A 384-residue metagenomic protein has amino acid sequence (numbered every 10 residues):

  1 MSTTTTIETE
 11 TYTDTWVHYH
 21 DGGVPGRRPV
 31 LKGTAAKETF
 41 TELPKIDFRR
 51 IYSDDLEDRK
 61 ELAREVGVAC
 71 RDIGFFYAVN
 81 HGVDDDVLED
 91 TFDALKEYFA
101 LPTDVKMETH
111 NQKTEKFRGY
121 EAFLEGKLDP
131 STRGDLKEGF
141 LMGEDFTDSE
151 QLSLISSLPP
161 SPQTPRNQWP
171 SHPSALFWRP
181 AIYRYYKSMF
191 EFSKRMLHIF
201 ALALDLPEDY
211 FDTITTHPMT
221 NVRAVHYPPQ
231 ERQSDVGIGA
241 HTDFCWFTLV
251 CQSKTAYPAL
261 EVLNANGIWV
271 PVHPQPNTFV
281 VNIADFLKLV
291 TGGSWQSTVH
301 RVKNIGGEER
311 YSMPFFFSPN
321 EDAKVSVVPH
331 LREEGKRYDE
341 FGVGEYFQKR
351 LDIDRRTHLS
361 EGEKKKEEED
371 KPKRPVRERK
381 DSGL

Functional and structural regions predicted by a protein language model:
M1-L384: Peripheral, non-catalytic segments flanking oxidoreductase cores
